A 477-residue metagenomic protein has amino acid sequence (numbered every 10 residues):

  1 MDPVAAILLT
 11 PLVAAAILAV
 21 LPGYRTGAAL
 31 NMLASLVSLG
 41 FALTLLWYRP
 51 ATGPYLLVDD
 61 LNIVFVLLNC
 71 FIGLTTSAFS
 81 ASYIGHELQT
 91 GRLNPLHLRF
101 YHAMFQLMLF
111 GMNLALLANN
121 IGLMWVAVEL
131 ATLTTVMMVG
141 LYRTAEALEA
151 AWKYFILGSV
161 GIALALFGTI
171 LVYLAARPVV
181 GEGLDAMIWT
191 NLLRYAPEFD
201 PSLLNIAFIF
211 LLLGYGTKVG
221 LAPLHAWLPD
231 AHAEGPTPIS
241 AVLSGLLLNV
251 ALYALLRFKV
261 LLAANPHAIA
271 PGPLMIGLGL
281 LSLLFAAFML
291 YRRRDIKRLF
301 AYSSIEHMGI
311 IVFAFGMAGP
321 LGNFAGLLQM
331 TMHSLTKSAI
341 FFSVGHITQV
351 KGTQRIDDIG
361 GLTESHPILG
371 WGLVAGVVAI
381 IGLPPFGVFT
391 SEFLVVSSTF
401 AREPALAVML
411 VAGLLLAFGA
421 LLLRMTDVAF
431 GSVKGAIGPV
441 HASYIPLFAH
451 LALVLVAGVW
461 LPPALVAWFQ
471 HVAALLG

Functional and structural regions predicted by a protein language model:
M1, A5, Y24-A28, M32 (+7 more regions): Membrane-water interface of alpha-helical transmembrane segments
M1-A103, G183, T190, Q470-L475: Transmembrane helix-loop-helix hairpins at membrane boundaries of multipass inner-membrane proteins
V4-A14, G27-F41, N62-N69, Y101-M108 (+6 more regions): Hydrophobic alpha-helical transmembrane segments of polytopic
I7-L8, L18, V219, H225 (+3 more regions): Hydrophobic alpha-helical transmembrane segments of integral membrane proteins, especially lipid-exposed positions
F41-Y48, L166-L174, L383, A457 (+1 more regions): C-terminal TM-helix exit segments that contain a strictly Trp-centered aromatic cap at the helix terminus
T75-G85, F110-G122, V136-D427: Hydrophobic transmembrane alpha-helices and their helix-loop junctions in integral membrane proteins
L171, E182-D185, G235, H366-I368 (+1 more regions): Cytoplasmic/organellar membrane-interface segments at the starts of transmembrane helices in multi-pass inner-membrane
